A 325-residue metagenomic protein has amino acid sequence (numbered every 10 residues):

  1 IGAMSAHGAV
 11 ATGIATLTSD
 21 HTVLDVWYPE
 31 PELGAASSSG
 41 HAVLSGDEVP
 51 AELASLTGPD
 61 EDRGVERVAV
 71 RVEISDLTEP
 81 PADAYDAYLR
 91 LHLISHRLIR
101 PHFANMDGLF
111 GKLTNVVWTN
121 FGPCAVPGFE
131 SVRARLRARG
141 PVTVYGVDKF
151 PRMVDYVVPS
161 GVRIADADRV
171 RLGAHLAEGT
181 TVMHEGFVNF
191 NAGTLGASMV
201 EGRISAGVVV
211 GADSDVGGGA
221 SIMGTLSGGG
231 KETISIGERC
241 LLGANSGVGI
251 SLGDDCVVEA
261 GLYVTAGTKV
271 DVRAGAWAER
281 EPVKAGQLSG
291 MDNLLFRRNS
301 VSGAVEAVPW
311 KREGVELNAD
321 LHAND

Functional and structural regions predicted by a protein language model:
I1-P159, Q287-D325: Terminal amphipathic alpha-helical/low-complexity segments used for targeting or macromolecular assembly
M106-F110, M183, A197-M199: Short, surface-exposed recognition loops or helix-turn segments adjacent to catalytic cores
R133-G196: Glycine-rich adenosyl-nucleotide cofactor-binding module
S205, V209-A212, V216-D325: Glycine-rich hexapeptide-repeat left-handed beta-helix
